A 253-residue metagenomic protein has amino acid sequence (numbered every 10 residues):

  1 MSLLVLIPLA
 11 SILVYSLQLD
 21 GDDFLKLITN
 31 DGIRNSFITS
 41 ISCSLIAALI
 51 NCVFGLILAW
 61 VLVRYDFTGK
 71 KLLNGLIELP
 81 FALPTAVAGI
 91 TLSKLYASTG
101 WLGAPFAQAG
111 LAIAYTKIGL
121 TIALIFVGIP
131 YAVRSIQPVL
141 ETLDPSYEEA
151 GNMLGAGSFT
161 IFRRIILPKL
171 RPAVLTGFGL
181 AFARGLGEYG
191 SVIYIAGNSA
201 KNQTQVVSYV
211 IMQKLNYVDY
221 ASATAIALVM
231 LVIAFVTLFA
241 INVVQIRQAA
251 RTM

Functional and structural regions predicted by a protein language model:
S2-L9, I41, L45, L49-I57 (+4 more regions): Generic alpha-helical transmembrane segments of integral inner-membrane proteins, especially permease/transport modules
I7, S11-V14, G69, Q137-N152 (+4 more regions): C-terminal transmembrane helix and the adjacent membrane-cytosol boundary/short C-terminal tail of inner/organellar
I12-L49, R64-Y65, Q213-Y220: Periplasmic/extracellular loop-to-transmembrane helix junction in inner-membrane transport proteins
G21-T29, R34, G69-K70, G89-I125 (+2 more regions): Membrane-interfacial helix termini and adjacent extracytoplasmic/periplasmic loops of multi-pass transporters
F24, D31, Y189-A240: Interhelical loop and adjacent transmembrane-helix boundary motif in polytopic membrane transport permeases
L45-I77, I90, K94, A104-P105 (+2 more regions): Transmembrane-helix boundary motif in ABC transporter permease subunits
L49, L79, F126-G128, A132-D144 (+1 more regions): Transmembrane alpha-helices
A82-G89: Transmembrane alpha-helices and adjacent helix-loop boundaries
